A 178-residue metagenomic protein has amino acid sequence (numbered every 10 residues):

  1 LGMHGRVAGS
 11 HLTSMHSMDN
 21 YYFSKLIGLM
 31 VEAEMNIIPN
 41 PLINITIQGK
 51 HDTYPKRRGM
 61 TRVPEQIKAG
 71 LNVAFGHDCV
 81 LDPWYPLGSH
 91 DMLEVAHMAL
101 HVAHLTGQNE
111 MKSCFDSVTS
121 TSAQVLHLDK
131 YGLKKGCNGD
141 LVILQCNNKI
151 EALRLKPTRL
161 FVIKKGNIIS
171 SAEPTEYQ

Functional and structural regions predicted by a protein language model:
L1-G59: Active-site core of metal-dependent hydrolases
G5-R6, I47, R57-L144: His/Asp/Glu-enriched, well-ordered alpha-helical/loop segment that forms or immediately abuts the divalent-metal
H11-T13, P39-L42, F75-C79, C137 (+2 more regions): Active-site proximal loops enriched in glycine and acidic residues that flank catalytic Cys/His/Asp and coordinate
S17-M18, I47, N109, A152 (+1 more regions): Glycine/Thr-rich phosphate-binding loops of Rossmann-like dinucleotide-binding domains
N20-S24, P86-S89, K156: Conserved strand-to-helix beginnings and helix N-cap segments that scaffold or border functional pockets
K25-L26, Y54, H90-M92, R159-L160: Short, solvent-exposed amphipathic alpha-helical segments in soluble enzyme and RNA/protein-processing domains
Q124, K135-Q178: C-terminal cap of metal-dependent C-N hydrolases
